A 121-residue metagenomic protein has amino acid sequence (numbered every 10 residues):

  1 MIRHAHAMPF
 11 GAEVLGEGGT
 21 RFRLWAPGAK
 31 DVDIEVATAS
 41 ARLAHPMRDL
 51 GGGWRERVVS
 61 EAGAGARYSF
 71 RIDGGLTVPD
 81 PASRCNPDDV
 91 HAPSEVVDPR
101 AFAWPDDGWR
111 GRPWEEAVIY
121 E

Functional and structural regions predicted by a protein language model:
M1-R21, R42, D49-E121: The feature marks proteins involved in alpha-glucan
W25-V32, G63: Short proline/glycine-enriched turn/loop motifs at strand-loop junctions of beta-rich domains
V32-I34, Y68: Short beta-strand elements bearing conserved aromatic residues within extracellular beta-rich modules
E35-A37, D73: Predominantly extracellular/luminal cell-surface or secreted proteins
